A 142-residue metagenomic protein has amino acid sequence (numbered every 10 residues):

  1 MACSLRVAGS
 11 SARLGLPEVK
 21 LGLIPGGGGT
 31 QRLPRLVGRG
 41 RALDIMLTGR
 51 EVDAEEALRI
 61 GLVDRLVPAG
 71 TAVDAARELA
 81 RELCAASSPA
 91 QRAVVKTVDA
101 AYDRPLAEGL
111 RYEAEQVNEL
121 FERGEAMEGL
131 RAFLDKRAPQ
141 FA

Functional and structural regions predicted by a protein language model:
M1-L47, R59-I60, A75-L79: CoA-thioester-processing core
S4, L23, R50, G61-L62 (+3 more regions): Conserved functional loop/turn residues at catalytic and ligand-binding sites
V7-A12, A54, V63-R111, E115-G124 (+1 more regions): C-terminal long alpha-helix characteristic of the crotonase
G29-R32, R41, A90-A93, E113-Q116 (+1 more regions): Hydrophobic alpha-helical segments typical of transmembrane helices and their membrane-interface/capping positions
L33, A57, V94, F133: Terminal peptide-recognition signature
G49-E56: Acidic, divalent-metal-coordinating active-site segment for phosphoryl/phosphodiester hydrolysis, typified by short
R131-A142: Terminal low-complexity tails and localization/encapsulation signals of metabolic enzymes
